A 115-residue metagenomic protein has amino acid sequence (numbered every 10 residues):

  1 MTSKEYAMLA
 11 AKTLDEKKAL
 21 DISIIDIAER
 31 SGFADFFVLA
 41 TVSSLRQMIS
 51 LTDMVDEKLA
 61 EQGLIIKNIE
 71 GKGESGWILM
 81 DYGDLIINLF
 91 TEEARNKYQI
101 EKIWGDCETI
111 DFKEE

Functional and structural regions predicted by a protein language model:
M1-D53, E57-K67, E108-E115: Ribosome large-subunit tunnel/peptidyl-transferase-proximal elements
K58-F90: Mid-chain, well-packed structural core segment of small domains
L79-I110: C-terminal structural segments of small proteins and small subunits
